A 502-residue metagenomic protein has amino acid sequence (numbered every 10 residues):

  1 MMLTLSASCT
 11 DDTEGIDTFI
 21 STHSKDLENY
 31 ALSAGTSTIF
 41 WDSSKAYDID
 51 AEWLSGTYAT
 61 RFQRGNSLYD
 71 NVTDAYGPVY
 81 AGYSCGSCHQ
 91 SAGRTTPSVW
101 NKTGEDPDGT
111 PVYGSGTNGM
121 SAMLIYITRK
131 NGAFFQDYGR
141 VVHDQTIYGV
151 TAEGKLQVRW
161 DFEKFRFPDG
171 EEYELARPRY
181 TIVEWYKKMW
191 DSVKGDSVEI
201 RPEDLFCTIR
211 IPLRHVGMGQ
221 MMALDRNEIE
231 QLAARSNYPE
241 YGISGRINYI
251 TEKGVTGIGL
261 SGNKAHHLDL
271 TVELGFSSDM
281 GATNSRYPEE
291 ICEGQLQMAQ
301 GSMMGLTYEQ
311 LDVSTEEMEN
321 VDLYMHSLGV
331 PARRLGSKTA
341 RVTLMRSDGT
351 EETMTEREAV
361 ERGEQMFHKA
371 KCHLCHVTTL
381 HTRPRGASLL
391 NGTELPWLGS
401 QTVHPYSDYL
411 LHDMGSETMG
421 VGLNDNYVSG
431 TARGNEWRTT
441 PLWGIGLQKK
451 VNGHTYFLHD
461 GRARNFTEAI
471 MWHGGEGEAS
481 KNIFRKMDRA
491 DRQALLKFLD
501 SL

Functional and structural regions predicted by a protein language model:
M1-L3: Sec-dependent N-terminal signal peptides
L5-S8: C-terminal motif of bacterial Sec signal peptides marking the signal peptidase cleavage site
T10-L502: Periplasmic c-type cytochrome electron-transfer domains
